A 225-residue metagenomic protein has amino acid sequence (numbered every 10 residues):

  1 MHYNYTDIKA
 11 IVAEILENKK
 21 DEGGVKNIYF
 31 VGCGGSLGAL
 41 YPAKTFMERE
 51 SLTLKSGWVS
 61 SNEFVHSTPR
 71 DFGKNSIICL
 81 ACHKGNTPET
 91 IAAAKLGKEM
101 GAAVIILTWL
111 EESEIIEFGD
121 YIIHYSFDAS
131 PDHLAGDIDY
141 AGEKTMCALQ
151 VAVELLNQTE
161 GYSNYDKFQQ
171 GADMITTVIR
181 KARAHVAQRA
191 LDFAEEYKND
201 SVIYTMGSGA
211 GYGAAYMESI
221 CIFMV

Functional and structural regions predicted by a protein language model:
M1-K26, D137, V153-V225: Active-site phosphate/pyrophosphate-binding segments
G24-G161: Glycine-rich phosphate-binding loops that contact phosphosugars or nucleotide phosphates
